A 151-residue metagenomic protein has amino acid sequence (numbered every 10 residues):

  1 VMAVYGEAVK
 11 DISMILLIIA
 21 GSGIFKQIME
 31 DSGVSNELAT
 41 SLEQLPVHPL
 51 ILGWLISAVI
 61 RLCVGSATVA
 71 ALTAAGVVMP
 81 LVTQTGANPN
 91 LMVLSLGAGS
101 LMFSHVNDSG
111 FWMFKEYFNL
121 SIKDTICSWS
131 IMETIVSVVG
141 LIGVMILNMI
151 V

Functional and structural regions predicted by a protein language model:
V1-V34: Core transmembrane alpha-helical segments of multi-pass membrane transporters/permeases
L16, L50-L55, V93, I126 (+2 more regions): Hydrophobic alpha-helical transmembrane segments
I19-S22, L45-T85, G97: Hydrophobic alpha-helical transmembrane segments of multi-pass integral membrane proteins, predominantly secondary
I19-S32, G86-L91, V138-M149: Hydrophobic alpha-helical transmembrane segments in multi-pass integral membrane proteins
A20-I24, V93-S100, W129: Short hydrophobic/aromatic, small-residue-rich stretches within specific transmembrane helices of secondary active
K26-G33, R61-T73, S100-D108: Short helix-coil transition sites and intra-membrane helix breaks within transmembrane domains of multi-pass
M29-V47: Membrane-interface interhelical connector segments
A98-V151: Juxtamembrane and boundary regions of transmembrane helices in multi-pass small-molecule transporters and channels
